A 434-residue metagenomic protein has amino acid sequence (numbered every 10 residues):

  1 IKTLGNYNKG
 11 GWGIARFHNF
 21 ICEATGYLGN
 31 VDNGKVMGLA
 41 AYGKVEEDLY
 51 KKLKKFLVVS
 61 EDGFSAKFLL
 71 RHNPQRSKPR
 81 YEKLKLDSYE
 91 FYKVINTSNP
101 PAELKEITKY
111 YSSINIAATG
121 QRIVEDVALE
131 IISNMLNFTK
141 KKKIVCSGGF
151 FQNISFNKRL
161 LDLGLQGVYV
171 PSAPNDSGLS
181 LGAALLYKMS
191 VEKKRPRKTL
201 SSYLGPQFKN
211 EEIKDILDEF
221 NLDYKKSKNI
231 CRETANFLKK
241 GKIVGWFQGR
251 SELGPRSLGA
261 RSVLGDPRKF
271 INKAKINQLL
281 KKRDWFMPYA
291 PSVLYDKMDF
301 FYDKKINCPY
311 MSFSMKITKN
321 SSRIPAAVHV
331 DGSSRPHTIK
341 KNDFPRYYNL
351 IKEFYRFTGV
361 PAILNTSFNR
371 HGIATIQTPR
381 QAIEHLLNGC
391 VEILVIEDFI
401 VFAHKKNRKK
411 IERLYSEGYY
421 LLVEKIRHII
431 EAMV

Functional and structural regions predicted by a protein language model:
I1-V94, S133, K143, Q152 (+1 more regions): Flexible beta->alpha loop and helix N-cap segments adjacent to enzyme active/binding sites
S98-A102, E106, S112, L136-K140 (+1 more regions): Mobile, glycine- and charge-enriched loop segments and immediately flanking short secondary-structure elements within
E106-D126, K340, F344: Short acidic-aromatic active-site loops that bind/stabilize oxyanions
A118-I144: Phosphate/ATP-binding catalytic cores across multiple sugar-kinase/actin-like superfamilies, primarily ASKHA
G149: Active-site glycine-centered loops adjacent to acidic/histidine catalytic or metal-binding residues that shape
